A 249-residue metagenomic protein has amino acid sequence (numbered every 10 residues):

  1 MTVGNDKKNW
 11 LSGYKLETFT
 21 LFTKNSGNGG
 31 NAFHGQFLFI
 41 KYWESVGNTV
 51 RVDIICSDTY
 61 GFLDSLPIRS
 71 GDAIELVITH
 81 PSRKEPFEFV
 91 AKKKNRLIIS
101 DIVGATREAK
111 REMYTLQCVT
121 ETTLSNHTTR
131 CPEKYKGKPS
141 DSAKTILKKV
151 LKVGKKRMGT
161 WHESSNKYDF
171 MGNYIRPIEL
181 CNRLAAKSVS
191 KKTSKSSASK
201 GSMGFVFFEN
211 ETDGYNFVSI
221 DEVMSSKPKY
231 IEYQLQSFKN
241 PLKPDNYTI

Functional and structural regions predicted by a protein language model:
M1-H127: Assembly/oligomerization scaffold segments
Q36, I68-D72, C131-G137, I231-F238: Short intrinsically disordered coil segments
F62, H127-G137, N166-M171: Second-shell loop/turn segments in exported
D64, V150, G154, A185-S188 (+1 more regions): Sec/Tat-exported extracytoplasmic proteins
P67-R69, K92, P132-A143, N173-C181: Solvent-exposed, acidic/flexible segments
V77-H80, P139-K149, K239-I249: Short, cationic low-complexity segments
A105, R111-Y114, V119-S125, K136-M158: Glycine-rich, acidic and aromatic/proline-enriched surface loops and short helix-turn segments that act as binding
M113, T120-T122, G159-I249: Short beta-strand-centered interaction patches in the first periplasmic/extracellular domains of large envelope
